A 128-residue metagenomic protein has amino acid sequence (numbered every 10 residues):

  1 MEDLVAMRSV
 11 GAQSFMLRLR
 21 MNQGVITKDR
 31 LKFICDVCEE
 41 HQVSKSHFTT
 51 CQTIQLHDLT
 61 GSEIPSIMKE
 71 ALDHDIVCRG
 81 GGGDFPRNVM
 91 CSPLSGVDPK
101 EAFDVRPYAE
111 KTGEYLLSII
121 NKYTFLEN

Functional and structural regions predicted by a protein language model:
M1-R8, F33-I34, H74: Conserved oxyanion/phosphate-binding beta-strand-loop segments in alpha/beta enzyme cores
V10-A12: Eukaryotic alpha-helical scaffold "rod" segments
S14-N128: Small-residue-enriched alpha-helical segments and adjacent helix-cap loops that form tight helix-helix packing
